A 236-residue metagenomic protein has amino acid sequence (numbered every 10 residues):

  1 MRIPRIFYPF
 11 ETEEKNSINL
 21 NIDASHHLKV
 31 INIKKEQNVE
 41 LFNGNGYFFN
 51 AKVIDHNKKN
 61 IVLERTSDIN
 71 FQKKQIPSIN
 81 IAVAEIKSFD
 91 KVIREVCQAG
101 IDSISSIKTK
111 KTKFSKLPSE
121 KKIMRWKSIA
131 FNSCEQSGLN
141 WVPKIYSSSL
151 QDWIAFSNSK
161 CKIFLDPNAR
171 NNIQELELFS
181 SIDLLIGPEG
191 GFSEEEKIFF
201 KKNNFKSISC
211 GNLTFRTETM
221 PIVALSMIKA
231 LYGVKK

Functional and structural regions predicted by a protein language model:
M1-F71: N-terminal positively charged helical leader segments and presequences
F10, G44, E85, S148 (+2 more regions): Fold-independent oxyanion-binding glycine-rich loops and adjacent beta-strand/coil segments at enzyme active sites
E11, D68, T109-T112, N212: Short, ordered loop/turn segments at secondary-structure junctions
S17-N19, K74-S78, S180-D183, K202-C210: Glycine/charged-rich beta-loop-alpha catalytic/anionic-binding loops adjacent to active sites
Q72-C161: RNA substrate-binding interface of SAM-dependent RNA methyltransferases
F156-I198, F205-I208: Active-site/ligand-binding-proximal alpha/beta "capping" segment
E194-K236: Structured adenosyl-cofactor binding patch, chiefly the S-adenosyl-L-methionine
